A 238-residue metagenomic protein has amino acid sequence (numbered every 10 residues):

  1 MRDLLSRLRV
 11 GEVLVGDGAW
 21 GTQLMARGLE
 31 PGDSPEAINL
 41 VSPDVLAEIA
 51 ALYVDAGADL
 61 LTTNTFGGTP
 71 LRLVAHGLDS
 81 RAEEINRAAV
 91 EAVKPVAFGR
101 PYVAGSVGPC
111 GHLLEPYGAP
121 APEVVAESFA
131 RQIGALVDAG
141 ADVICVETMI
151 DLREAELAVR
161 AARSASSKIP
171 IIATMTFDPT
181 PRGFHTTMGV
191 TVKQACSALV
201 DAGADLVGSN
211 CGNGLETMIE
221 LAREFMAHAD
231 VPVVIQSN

Functional and structural regions predicted by a protein language model:
M1-N238: Domain-level signal for soluble alpha/beta catalytic cores
